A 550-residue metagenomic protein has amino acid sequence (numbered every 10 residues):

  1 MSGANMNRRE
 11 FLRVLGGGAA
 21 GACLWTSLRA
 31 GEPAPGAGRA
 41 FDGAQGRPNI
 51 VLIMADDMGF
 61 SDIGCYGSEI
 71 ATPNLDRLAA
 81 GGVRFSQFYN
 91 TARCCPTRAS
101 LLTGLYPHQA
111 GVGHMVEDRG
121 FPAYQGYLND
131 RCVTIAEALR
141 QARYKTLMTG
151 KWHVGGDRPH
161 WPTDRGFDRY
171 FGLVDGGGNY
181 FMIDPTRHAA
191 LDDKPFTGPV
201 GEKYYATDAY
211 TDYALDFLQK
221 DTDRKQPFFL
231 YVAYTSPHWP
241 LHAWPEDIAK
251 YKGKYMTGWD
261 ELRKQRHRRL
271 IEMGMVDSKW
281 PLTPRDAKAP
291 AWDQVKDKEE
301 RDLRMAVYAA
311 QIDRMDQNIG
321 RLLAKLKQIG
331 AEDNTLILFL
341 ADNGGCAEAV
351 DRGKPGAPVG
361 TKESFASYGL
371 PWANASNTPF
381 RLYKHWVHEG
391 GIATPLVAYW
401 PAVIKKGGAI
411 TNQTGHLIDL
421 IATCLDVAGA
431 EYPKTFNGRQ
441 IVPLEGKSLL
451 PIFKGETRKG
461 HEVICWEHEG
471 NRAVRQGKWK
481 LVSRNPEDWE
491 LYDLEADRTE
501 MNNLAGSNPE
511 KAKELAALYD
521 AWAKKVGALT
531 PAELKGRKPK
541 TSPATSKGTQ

Functional and structural regions predicted by a protein language model:
S2-N485, W489, L494-K524, A528-Q550: Formylglycine-dependent sulfatase
